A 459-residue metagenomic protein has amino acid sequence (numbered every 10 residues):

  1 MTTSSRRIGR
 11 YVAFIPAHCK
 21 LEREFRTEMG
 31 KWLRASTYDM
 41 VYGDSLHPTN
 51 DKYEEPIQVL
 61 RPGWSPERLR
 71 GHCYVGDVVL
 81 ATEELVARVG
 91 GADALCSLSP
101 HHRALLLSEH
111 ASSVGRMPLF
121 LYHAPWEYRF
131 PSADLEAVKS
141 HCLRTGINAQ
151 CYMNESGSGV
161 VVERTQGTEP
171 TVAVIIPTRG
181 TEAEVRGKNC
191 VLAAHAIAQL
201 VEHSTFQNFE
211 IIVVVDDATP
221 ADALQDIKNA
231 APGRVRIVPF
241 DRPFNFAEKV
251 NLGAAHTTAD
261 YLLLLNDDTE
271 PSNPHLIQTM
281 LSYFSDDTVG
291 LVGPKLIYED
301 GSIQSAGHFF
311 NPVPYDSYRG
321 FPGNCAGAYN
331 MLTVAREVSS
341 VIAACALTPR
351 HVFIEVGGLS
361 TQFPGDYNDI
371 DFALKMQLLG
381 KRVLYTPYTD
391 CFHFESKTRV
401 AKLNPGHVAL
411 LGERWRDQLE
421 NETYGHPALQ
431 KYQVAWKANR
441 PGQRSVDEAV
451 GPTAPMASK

Functional and structural regions predicted by a protein language model:
M1-R7, F240-T257: Glycine-rich, basic loop-to-helix element that forms the pyrophosphate-binding segment of sugar-nucleotide handling
V12, L262: Short aromatic/hydrophobic "clamp" motif used to bind/position activated sugar donors
C19-K20, E24-P56, E270-P312: Conserved donor NDP-sugar-binding/catalytic core segment of glycosyltransferases
E55-L80, E248, N311-H351: A recurrent flexible, glycine/aromatic-enriched loop bordering the glycosyltransferase active site that acts as
L85, L95-P118, V138, L276-M280 (+3 more regions): A short, conserved alpha-helix in the catalytic core of glycosyltransferases
H102, T171-I175, E210, D371: Cell-envelope/extracellular polymer assembly enzymes that use nucleotide-activated donors
F130-V172, G290, D300, P312-E337 (+3 more regions): C-terminal, non-catalytic tails of nucleotide-sugar-dependent glycosyltransferases
A193-N208: Short, acidic, metal-binding catalytic loop of nucleotide-sugar glycosyltransferases
